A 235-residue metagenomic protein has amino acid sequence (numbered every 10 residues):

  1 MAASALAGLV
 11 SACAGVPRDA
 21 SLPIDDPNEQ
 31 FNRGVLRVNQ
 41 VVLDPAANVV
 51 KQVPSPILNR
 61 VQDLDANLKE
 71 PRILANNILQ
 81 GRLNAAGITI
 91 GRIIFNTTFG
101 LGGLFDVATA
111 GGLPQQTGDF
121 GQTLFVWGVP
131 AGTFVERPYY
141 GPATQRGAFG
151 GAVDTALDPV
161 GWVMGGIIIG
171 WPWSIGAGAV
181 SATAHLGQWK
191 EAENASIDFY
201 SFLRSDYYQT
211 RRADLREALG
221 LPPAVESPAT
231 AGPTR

Functional and structural regions predicted by a protein language model:
M1-A2: Bacterial N-terminal signal peptides that target proteins for export
L9-A12: C-terminal motif of bacterial Sec signal peptides marking the signal peptidase cleavage site
G15, D19-L22, W127-R235: A structured, mid-to-C-terminal "fold-capping" secondary-structure block
A20-P45, A66: Post-signal peptide N-terminal segment of mature Sec-exported envelope proteins
R37, P45-N59: Membrane interface segments of multi-pass transport proteins and intramembrane proteases
V41, N48, D63, R92-N96 (+2 more regions): Short, residue-level hotspots on alpha-helical faces of the histone-fold and other alpha-helical interaction modules
L58-A66: Short, surface-exposed glycine/acidic/tryptophan-bearing loops
N67-Q145: Mid-length scaffold segments of soluble, non-membrane domains
